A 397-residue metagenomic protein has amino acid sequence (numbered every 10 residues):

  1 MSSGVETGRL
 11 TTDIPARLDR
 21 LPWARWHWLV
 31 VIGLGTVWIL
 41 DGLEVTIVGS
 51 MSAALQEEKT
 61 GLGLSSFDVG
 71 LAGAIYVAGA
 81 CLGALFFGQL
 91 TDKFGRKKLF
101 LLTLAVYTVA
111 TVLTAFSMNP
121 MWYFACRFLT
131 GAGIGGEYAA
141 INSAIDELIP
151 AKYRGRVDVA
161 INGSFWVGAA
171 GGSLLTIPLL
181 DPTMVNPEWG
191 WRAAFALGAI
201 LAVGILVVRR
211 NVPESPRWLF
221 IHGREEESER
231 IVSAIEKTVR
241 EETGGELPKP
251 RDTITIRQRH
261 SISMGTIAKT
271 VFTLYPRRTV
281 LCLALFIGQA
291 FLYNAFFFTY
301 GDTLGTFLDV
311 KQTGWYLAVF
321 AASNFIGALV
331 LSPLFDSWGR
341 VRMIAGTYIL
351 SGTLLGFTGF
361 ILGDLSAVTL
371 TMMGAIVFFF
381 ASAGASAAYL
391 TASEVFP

Functional and structural regions predicted by a protein language model:
M1-P397: Transmembrane-helix signature of 12-pass secondary carriers
